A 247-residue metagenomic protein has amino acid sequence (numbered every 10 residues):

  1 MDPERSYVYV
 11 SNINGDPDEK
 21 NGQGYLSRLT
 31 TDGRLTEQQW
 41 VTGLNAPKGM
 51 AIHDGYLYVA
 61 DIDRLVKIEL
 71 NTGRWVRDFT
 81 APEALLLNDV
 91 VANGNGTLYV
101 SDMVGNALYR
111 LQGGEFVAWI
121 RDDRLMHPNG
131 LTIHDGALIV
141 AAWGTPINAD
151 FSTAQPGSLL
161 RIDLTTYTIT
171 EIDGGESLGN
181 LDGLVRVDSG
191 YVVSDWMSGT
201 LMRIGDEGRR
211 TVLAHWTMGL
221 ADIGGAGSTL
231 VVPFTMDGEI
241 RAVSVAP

Functional and structural regions predicted by a protein language model:
M1-R5, G22-Q23, V41-Y58, P82-Y99 (+5 more regions): Beta-rich, blade/repeat-based domains predominating in secreted/periplasmic proteins but also intracellular
V10-R34: Beta-propeller domains
S11-I13, D61, D102, A142-G144 (+2 more regions): Recurrent small/Gly-Pro-centered beta-turn motifs in extracellular repeat architectures
N14-D18, R64, G105-N106, T145-A149 (+2 more regions): Short glycine/acidic-enriched loop and turn motifs that connect beta-strands
S27, V66-K67, A107-Y109, L160 (+2 more regions): WD40 beta-propeller blade core
L29-R34, E69-R74, L111-E115, D163-Y167 (+2 more regions): Short loop/turn segments that connect beta-strands within beta-propeller blades
R34-V41, R74-T80, E115-R121, Y167-G174 (+1 more regions): A short beta-strand motif characteristic of beta-propeller blades
R64-T97, S101-A107: Asp-box/WD-like beta-propeller blade repeats and closely related beta-sheet repeat scaffolds
